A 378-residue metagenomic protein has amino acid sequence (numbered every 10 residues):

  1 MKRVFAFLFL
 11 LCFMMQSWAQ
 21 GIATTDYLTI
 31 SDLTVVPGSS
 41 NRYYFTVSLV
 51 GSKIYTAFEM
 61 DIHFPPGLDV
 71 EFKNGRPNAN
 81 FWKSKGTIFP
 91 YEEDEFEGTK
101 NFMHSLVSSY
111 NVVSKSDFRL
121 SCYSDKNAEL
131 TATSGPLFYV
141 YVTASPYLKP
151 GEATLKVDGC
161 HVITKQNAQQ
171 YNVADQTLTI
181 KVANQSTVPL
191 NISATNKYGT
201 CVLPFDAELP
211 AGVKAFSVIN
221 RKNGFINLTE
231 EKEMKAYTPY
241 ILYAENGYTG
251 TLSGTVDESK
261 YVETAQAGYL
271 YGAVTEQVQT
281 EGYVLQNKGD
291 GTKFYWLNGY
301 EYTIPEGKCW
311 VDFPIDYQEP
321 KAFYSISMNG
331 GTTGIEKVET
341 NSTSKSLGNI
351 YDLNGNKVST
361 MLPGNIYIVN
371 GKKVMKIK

Functional and structural regions predicted by a protein language model:
M1-V4, K378: Positively charged n-region of N-terminal signal peptides that target proteins for export
V4-F13: Sec-dependent N-terminal signal peptides
M15-A19: Sec/Tat signal peptide C-region and signal peptidase I cleavage site
Q20-T187, K308, I315, K321-F323 (+1 more regions): Acidic, low-complexity intrinsically disordered segments
S52-Y55, P66, D206-P210, N246-G247 (+1 more regions): Short proline/glycine-enriched turn/loop motifs at strand-loop junctions of beta-rich domains
E152, A183-A211, T229-E336, I377-K378: A short, polar beta-strand/turn micro-motif
D158-V162, Y243, N370-K372: Beta-strand-rich extracellular modules
I219-N220, G331-K378: C-terminal outer-membrane/trafficking sorting elements
